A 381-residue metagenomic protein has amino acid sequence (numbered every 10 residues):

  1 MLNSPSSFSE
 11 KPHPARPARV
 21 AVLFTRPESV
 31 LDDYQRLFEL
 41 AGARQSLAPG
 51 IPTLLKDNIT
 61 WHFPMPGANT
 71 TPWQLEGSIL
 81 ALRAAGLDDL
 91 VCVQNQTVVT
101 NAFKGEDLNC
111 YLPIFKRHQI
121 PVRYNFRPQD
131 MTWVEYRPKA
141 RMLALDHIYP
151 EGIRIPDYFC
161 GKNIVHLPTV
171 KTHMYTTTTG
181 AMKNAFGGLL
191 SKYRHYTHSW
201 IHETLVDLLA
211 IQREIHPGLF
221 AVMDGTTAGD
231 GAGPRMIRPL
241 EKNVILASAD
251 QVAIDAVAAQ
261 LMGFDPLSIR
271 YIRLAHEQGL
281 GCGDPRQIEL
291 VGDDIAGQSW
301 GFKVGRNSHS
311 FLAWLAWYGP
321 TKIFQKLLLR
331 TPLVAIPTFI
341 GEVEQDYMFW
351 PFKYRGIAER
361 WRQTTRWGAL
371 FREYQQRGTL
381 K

Functional and structural regions predicted by a protein language model:
M1-K381: N-terminal and secondary-structure boundary signal
